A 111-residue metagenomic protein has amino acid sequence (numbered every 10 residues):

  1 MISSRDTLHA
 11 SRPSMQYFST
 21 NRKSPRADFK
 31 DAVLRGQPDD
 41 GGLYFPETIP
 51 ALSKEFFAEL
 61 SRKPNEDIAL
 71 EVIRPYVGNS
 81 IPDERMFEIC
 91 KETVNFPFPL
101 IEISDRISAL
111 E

Functional and structural regions predicted by a protein language model:
I2, S14-E111: PLP-dependent amino-acid enzyme catalytic core
